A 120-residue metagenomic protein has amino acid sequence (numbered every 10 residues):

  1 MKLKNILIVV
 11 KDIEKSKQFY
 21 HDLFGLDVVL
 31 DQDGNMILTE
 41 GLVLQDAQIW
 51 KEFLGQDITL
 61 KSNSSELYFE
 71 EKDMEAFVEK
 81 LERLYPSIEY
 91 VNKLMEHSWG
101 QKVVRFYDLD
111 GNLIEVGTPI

Functional and structural regions predicted by a protein language model:
M1-K15, S65-L67: N-terminal beta-strand motif that seeds the catalytic metal site of vicinal oxygen chelate
M1-K2, T59-S64, H97-S98: Short glycine-enriched loop/turn motifs at secondary-structure junctions
I8, D46, S98, R105 (+1 more regions): Short beta->alpha transition motifs characteristic of CBS
I13, L67-L113: Vicinal oxygen chelate
E14-L26: Amphipathic alpha-helical segments
K17, M36, Q45, I88-V91: A generic "structured core" feature
G25-L30, S87-V91: Short secondary-structure junctions
D27-K61, L113-T118: Conserved short beta-strand elements that form part of the metal-binding/catalytic scaffold of enzyme active sites
